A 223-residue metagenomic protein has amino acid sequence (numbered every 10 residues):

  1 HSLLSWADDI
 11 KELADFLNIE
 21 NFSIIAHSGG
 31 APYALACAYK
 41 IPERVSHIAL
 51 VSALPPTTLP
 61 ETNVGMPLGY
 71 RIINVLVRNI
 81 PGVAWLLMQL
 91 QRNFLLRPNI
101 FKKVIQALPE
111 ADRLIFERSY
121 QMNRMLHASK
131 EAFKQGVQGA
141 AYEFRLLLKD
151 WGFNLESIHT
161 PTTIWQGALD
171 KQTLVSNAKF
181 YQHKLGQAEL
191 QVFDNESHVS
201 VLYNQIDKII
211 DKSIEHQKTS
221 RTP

Functional and structural regions predicted by a protein language model:
L4-S23: Conserved acidic catalytic loop of the alpha/beta-hydrolase fold
E20-G65: Conserved hydrolase catalytic core segment
L68-F153: Alpha/beta-hydrolase
D150-H159, V175: The feature captures the conserved acid-bearing segment of alpha/beta-hydrolase catalytic domains
I158, I164-Q166, D170: Short beta-strand/loop motif that positions the catalytic acidic residue of the alpha/beta-hydrolase fold
K171-N177: Conserved alpha/beta-hydrolase "acid-adjacent" motif
L185-P223: Catalytic active-site module of serine/aspartate enzymes centered on a nucleophile-bearing elbow/loop
